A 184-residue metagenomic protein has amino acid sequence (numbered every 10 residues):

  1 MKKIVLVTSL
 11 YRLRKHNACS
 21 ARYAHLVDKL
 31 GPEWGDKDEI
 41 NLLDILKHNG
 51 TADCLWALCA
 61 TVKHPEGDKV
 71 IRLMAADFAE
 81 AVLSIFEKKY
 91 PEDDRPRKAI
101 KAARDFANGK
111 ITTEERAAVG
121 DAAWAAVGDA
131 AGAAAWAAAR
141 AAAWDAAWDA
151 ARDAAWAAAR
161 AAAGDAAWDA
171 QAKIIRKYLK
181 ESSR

Functional and structural regions predicted by a protein language model:
M1-R184: Short, glycine-biased loop/turn motifs at secondary-structure junctions and in low-complexity Ser/Thr/Pro-rich termini
